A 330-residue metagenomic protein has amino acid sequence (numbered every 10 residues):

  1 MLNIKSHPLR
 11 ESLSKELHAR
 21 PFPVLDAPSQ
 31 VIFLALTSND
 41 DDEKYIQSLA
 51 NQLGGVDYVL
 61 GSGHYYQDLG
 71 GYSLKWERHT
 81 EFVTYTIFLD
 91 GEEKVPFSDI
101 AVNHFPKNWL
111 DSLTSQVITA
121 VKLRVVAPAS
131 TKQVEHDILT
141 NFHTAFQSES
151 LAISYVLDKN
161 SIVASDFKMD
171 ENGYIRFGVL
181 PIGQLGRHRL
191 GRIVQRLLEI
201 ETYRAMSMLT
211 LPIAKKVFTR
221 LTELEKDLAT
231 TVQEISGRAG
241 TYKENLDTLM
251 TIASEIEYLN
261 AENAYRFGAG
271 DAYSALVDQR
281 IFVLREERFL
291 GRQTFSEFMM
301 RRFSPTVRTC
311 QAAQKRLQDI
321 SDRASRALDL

Functional and structural regions predicted by a protein language model:
M1-A127: N-terminal pre-transmembrane cytosolic regions of membrane proteins
N3-H7, S14-E16, G183-L197, E201 (+4 more regions): N-proximal short alpha-helices
Q30-I32, E81-V83, G173-I175, R308 (+1 more regions): Structural beta-strand/beta-sheet cores of well-ordered domains, especially the beta-sheet scaffolds that support
L34-L36, Y85-I87, V121-L123, F167 (+8 more regions): Generic structural hydrophobic/aromatic packing signal, biased to beta-strands
N39, D90, A229, S236 (+3 more regions): Residue-level marker of positions within ordered structural domains that often coincide with functionally constrained
K75, S207-A214, N260, C310: Short, charged/polar micro-motifs that form catalytic or ligand-binding hotspots
F88-M250, S254: Extended alpha-helical interaction modules
A253-L330: Membrane-associated alpha-helical segments
